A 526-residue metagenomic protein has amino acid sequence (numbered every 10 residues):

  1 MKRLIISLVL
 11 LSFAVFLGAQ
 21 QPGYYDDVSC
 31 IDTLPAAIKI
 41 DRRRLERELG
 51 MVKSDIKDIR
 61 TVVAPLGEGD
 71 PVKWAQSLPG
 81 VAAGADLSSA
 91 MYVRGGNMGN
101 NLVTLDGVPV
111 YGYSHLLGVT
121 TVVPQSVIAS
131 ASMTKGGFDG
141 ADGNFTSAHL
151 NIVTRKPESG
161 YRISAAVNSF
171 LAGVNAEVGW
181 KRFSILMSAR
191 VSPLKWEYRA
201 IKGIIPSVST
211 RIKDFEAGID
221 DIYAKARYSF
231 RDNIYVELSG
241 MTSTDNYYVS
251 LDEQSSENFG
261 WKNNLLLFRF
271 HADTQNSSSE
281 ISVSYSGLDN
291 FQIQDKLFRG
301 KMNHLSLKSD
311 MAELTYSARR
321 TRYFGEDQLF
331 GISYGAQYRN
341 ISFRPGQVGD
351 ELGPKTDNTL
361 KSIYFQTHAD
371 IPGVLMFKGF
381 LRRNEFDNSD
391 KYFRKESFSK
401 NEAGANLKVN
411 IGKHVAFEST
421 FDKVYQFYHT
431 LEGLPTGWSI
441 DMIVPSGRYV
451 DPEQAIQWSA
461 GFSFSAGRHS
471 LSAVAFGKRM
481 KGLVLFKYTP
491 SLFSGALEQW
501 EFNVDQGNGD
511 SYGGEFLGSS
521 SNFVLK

Functional and structural regions predicted by a protein language model:
Q20-V63, V72, M98: Short, acidic, small-residue-rich periplasmic hinge/interaction motif at the N-terminus of Gram-negative outer-membrane
Y24-Y25, L194, F215, I234-E313 (+4 more regions): Flexible loop and strand-edge segments within Gram-negative outer membrane beta-barrel domains
V62-V63, V108-T134: Short acidic/polar hinge/loop motifs at secondary-structure boundaries that mediate gating or recognition
P71-W74, S89-M91, G118-P124, S132-I163: N-terminal periplasmic accessory domains that precede and gate Gram-negative outer-membrane beta-barrel machines
V72-P109: Extracytoplasmic beta-strand/coil segments of soluble accessory domains associated with Gram-negative outer-membrane
F170-V191, S207-N246, N258-E280, A312-F330: Transmembrane beta-barrel wall of Gram-negative outer-membrane proteins
D289-F291, N340-S342, E385-S389, K395 (+2 more regions): Surface-exposed extracellular loop regions of Gram-negative outer-membrane beta-barrel proteins, predominantly
S309-S317, T356, L360-Y364, G447 (+2 more regions): Outer membrane beta-barrel strand-and-loop segments of large Gram-negative receptors, especially TonB-dependent
